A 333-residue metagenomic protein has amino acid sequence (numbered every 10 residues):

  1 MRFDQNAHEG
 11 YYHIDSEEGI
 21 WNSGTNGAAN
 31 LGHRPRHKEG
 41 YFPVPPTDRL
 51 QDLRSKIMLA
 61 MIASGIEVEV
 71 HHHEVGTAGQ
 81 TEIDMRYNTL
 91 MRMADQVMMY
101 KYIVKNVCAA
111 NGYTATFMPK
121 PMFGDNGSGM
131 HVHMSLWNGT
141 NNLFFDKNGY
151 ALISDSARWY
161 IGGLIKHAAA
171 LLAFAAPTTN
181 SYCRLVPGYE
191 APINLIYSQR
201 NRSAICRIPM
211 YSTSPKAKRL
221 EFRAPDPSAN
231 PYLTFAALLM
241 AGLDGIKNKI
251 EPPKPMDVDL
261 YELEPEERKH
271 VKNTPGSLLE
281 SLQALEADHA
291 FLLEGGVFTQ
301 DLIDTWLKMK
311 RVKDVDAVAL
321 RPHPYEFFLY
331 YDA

Functional and structural regions predicted by a protein language model:
M1-A333: Glycine-rich, acidic/polar active-site loops that bind/position phosphate-bearing ligands
